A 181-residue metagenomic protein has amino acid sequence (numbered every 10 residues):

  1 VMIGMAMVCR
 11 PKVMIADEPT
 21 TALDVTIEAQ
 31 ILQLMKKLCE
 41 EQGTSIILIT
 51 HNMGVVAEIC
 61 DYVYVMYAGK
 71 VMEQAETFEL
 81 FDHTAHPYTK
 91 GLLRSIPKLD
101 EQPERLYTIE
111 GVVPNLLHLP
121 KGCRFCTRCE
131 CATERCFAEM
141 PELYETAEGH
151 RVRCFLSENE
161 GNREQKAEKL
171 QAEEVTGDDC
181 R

Functional and structural regions predicted by a protein language model:
V1-I3, M7: ABC ATPase C-loop
V8-K12: A short, proline-enriched helix->beta-strand linker immediately N-terminal to the Walker B motif in ABC-type P-loop
V13-P19, L23-E104: P-loop NTP-binding/switch modules centered on Walker-like glycine-rich loops
Q74-V175, C180: Short catalytic/signature loops enriched in Gly
